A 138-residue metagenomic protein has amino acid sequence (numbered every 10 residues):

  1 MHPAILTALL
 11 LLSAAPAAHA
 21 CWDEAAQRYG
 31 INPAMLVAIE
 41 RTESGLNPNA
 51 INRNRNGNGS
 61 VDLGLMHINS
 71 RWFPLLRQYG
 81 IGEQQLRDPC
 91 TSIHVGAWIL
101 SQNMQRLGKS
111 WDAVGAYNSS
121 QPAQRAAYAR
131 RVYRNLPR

Functional and structural regions predicted by a protein language model:
M1-L10: Sec-dependent signal peptide recognition, specifically the positively charged N-region followed immediately by
S13-A17: N-terminal signal peptide c-region/cleavage motif recognized by signal peptidases
H19-R138: Catalytic glycan-binding domains that act on GlcNAc-containing polysaccharides
